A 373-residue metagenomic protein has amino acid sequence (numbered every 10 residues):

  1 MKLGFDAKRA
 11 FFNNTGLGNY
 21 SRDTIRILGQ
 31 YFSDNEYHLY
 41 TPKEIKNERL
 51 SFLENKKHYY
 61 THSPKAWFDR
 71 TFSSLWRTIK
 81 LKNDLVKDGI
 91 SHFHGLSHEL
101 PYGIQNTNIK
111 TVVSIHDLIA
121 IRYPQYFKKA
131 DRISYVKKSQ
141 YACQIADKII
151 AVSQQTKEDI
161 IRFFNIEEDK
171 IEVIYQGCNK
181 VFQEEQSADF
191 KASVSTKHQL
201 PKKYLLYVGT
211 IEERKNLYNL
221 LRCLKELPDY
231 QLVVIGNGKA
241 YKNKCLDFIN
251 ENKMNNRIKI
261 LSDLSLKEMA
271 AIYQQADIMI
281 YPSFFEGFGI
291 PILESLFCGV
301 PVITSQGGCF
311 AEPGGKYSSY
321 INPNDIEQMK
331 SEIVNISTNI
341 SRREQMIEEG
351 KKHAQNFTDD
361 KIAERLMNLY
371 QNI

Functional and structural regions predicted by a protein language model:
M1-I373: Carbohydrate transferase catalytic cores enriched for Leloir-type hexosyltransferases
